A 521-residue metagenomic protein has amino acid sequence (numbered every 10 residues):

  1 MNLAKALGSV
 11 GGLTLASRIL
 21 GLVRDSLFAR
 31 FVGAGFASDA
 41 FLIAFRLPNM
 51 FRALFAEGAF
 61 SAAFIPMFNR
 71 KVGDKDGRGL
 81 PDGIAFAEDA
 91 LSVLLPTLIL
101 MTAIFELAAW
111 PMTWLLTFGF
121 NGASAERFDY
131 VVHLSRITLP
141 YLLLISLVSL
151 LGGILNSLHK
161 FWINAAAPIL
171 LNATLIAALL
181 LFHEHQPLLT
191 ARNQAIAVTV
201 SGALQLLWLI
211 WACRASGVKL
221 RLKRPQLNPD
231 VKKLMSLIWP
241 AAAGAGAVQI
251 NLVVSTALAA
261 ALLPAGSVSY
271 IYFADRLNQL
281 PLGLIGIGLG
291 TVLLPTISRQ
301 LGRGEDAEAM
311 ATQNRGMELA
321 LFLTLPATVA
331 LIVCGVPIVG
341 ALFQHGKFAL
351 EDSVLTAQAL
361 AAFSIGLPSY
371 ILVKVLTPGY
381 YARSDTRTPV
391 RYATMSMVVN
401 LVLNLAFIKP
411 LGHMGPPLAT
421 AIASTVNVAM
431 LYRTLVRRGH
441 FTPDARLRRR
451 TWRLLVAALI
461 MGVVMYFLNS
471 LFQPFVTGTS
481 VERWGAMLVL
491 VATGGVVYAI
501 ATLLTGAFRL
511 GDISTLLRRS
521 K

Functional and structural regions predicted by a protein language model:
M1-K521: Membrane-embedded alpha-helical bundles of multi-pass transporters/translocases, especially carrier/permease families
